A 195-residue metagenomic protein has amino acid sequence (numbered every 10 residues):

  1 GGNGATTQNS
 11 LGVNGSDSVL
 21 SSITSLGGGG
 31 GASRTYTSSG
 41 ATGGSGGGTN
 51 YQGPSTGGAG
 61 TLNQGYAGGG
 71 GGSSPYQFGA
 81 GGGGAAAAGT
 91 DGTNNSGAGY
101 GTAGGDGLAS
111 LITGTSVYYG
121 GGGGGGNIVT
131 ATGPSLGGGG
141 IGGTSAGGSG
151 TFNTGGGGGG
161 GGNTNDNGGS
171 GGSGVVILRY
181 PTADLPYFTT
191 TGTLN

Functional and structural regions predicted by a protein language model:
G1-N195: Low-complexity, glycine/proline-biased repetitive segments and flexible coils/loops
